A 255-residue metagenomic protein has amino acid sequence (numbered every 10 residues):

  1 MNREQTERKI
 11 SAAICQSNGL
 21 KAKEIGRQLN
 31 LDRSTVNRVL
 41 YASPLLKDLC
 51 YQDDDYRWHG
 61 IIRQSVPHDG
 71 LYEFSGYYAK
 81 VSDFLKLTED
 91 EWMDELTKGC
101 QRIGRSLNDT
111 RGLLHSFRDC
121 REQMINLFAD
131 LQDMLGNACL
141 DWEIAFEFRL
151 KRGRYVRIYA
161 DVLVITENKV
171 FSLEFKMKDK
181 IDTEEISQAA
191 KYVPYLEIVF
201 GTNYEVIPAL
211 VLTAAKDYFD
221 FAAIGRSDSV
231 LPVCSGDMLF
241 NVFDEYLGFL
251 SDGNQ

Functional and structural regions predicted by a protein language model:
R3-S11: Short, leucine-enriched amphipathic alpha-helices that occur as contiguous helical runs
C15, N30, Y41-L45: Residue-level detection of the helix-turn-helix DNA-binding "recognition helix"
C15-K21: Short capping segments at the starts of secondary-structure elements
A22, R27, S34, R38 (+2 more regions): Accessory nucleic-acid engagement/destabilization modules that flank
